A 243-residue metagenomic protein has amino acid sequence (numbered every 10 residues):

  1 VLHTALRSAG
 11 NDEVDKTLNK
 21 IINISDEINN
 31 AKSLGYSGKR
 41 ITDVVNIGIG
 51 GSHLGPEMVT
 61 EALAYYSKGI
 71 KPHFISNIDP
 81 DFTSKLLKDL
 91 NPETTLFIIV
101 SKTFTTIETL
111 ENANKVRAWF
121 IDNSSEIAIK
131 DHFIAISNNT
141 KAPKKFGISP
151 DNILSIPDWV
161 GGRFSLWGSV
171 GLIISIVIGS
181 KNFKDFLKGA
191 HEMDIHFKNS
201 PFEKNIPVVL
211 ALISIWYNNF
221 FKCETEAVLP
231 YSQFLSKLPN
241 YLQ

Functional and structural regions predicted by a protein language model:
V1-S37: Extended, charge-enriched "interface" segments that sit outside catalytic cores
H3-E13, I41-V45, G69-P72, T94-T105 (+3 more regions): Glycine- and acidic
I24-I41, L86-T95, S214-K222: Glycine-rich phosphate/diphosphate-binding loops that line cofactor/substrate pockets in enzymes
K39-E93, K115, L229, Q233-Q243: Anionic-ligand anchoring segments at beta-strand to alpha-helix junctions in alpha/beta enzyme folds, i.e., glycine
G55, V59, T83, I99-K102 (+3 more regions): Extended, hydrophobic alpha-helical segments in both membrane/secreted and soluble proteins
K88-I99, I174-K184: A polyampholytic, Gly/Pro-enriched intrinsically disordered region
W119-Q243: Active-site phosphate/pyrophosphate-binding segments
